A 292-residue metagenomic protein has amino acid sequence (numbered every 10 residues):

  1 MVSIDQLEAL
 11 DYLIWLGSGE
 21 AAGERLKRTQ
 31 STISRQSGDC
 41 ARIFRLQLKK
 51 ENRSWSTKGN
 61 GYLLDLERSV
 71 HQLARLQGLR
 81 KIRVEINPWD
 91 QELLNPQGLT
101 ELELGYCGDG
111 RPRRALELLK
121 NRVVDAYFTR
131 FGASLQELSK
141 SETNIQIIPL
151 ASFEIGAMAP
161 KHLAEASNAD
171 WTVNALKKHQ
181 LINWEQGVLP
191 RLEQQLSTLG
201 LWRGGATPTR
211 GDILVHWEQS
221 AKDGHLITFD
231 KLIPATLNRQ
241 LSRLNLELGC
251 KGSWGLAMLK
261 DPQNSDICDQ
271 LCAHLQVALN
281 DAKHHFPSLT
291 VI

Functional and structural regions predicted by a protein language model:
M1-G110, N280-I292: N-terminal hydrophobic or amphipathic helices and topogenic motifs
S37, P112, F128-L135, P160 (+1 more regions): Beta->alpha turn/N-cap motifs
Q91-Q97, K177-L201: Secondary-structure junction motif
E103-R111, N183, G200-V215: Short beta-strand-to-loop elements that line the ligand-binding cleft of bilobed periplasmic-binding protein-like
R113-I155, A159: Short beta-strand-centered segments that line the small-molecule binding cleft or hinge of alpha/beta clamshell
S141-I148, F153, E218-Q263: Beta-alpha-beta core module
Q146-L181: Flexible hinge/capping segments at coil-to-helix
L244-P287, V291: A late-sequence structural motif
